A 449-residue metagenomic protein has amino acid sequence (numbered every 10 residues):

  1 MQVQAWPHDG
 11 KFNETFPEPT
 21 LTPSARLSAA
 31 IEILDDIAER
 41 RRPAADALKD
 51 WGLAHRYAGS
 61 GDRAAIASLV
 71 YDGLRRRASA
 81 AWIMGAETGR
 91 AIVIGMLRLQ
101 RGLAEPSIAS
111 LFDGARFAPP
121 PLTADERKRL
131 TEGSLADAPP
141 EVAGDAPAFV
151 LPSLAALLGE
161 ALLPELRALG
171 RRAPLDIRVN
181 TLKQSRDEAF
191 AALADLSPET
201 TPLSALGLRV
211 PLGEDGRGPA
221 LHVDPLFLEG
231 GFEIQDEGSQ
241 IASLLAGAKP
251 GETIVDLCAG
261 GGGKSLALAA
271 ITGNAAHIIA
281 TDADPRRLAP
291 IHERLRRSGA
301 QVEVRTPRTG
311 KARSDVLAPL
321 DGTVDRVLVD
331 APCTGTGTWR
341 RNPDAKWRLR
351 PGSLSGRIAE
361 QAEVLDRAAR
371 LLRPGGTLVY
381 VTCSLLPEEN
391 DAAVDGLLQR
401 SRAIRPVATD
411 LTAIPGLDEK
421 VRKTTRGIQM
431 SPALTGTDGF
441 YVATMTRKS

Functional and structural regions predicted by a protein language model:
Q2-S449: S-adenosylmethionine
